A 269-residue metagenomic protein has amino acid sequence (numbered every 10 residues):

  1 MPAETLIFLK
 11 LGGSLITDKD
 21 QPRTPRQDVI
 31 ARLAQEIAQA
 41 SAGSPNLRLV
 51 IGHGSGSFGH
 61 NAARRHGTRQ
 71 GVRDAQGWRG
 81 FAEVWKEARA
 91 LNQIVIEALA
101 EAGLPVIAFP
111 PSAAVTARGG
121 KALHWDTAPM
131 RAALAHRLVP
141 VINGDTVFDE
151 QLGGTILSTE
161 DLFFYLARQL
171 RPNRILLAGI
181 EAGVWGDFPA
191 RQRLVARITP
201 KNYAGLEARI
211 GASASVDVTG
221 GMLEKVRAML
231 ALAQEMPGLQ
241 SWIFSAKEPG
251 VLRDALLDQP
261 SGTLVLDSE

Functional and structural regions predicted by a protein language model:
M1-V50: N-terminal glycine-/serine-/threonine-rich phosphate-binding loop
L11-S14, G52-G56, I180, F244-K247: Glycine-rich beta-strand-to-loop/alpha-helix junction loops that act as flexible
R23-V29, R64-A75, H124, I156-D161 (+1 more regions): A glycine- and small-aliphatic-rich helix-loop capping segment at beta-alpha/alpha-beta transitions that lines
V29, E36, R79-I96, G153 (+2 more regions): Polyanion-binding loop/helix "lid" in catalytic or ligand-binding cores
A31, K121-A128, F148, G154-Q169: Active-site glycine-rich loop that binds ribose-phosphate moieties when present
R65-T146: Ligand-binding beta-strand-loop-alpha-helix segment within the catalytic cores of soluble metabolic enzymes
P105-S112, R171-G186, G238-K247: Glycine-rich phosphate/pyrophosphate-binding loops and their adjacent beta-strand/loop elements at enzyme active sites
A135, V141-D149, A178-V218: Active-site rim beta-loop-alpha module in soluble metabolic enzymes
